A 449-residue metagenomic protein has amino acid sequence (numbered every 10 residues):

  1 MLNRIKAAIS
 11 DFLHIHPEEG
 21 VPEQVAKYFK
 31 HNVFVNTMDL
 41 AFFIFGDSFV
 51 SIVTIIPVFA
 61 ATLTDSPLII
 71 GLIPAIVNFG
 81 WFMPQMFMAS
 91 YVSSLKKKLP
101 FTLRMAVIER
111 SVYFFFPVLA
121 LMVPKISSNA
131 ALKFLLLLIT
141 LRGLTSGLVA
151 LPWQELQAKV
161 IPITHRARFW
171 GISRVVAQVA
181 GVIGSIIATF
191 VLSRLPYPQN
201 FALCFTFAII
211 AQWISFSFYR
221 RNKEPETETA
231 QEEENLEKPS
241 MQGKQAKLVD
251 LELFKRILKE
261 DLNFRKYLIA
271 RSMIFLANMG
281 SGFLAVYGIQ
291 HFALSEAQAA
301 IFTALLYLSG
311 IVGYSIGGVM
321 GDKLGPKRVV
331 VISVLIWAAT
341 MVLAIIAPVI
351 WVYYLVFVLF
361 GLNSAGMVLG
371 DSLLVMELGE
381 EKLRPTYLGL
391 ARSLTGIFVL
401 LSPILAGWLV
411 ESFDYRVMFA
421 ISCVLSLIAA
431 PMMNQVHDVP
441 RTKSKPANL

Functional and structural regions predicted by a protein language model:
L2-A7, D11-H14, A89, F116-L121 (+2 more regions): Multi-pass alpha-helical transporter architecture, strongest for 12-TM Major Facilitator/SLC carriers used
L2-M83, V92, T102, A106-E109 (+2 more regions): Helix-loop boundary and gating motifs at the non-cytosolic
I56-T62, S90-S94, P117-I126, G181-L203 (+1 more regions): Transmembrane alpha-helix termini and helix-breaking/packing motifs in multi-pass membrane transporters
P67-L68, L99, I163-I172, E296 (+1 more regions): Loop-to-transmembrane helix entry/capping segments in MFS-fold secondary transporters and related SLC/MFSD carriers
P84-K97, L192, G313-G325, V410: Helix-to-loop junctions at the C-terminal end of transmembrane segments in multipass secondary transporters
P100-V118, R328-L343, A420-C423: Structural signature of the two symmetry-related core transmembrane helices
V118-L138, I345-F357: Helix-loop junctions at membrane interfaces in 12-TM secondary transporters
L148-I161, G366-G379: Intracellular juxtamembrane helix-capping segments at the cytosolic ends of symmetry-related transmembrane helices
